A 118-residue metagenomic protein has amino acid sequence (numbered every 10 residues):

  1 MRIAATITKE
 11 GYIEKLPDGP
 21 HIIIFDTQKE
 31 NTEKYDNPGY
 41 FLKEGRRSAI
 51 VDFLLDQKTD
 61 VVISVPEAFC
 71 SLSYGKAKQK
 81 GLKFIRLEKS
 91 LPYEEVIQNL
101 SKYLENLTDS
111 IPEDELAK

Functional and structural regions predicted by a protein language model:
M1-G45, D56, L82-K118: Non-catalytic interface/targeting segments
R46-I50: Well-ordered alpha-helical segments embedded in enzymatic catalytic cores
F53-S90: Mid-chain, well-packed structural core segment of small domains
